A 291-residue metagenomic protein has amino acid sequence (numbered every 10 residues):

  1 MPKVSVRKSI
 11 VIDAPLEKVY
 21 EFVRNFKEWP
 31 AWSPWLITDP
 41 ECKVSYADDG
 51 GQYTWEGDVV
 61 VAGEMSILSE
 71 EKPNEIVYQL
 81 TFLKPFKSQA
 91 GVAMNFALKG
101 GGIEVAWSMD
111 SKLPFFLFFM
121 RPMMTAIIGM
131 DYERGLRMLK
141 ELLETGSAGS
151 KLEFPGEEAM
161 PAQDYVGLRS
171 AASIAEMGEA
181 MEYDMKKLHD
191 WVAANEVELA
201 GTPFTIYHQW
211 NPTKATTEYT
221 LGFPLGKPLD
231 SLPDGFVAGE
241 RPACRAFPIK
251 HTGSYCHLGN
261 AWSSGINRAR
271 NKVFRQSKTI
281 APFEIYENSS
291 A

Functional and structural regions predicted by a protein language model:
M1-Y46, E158-P161, A180-K187: Hydrophobic ligand-binding cavity/cleft-lining segments
S9, E64-S66, A93-N95: Short, surface-exposed charged micro-motifs
D13, R24-W32, T38-F86, K99 (+3 more regions): Glycine-rich portal/gate segments that line the openings of hydrophobic small-molecule binding cavities
V60, Q79-T81, F86-A291: A solvent-exposed interaction/effector surface
